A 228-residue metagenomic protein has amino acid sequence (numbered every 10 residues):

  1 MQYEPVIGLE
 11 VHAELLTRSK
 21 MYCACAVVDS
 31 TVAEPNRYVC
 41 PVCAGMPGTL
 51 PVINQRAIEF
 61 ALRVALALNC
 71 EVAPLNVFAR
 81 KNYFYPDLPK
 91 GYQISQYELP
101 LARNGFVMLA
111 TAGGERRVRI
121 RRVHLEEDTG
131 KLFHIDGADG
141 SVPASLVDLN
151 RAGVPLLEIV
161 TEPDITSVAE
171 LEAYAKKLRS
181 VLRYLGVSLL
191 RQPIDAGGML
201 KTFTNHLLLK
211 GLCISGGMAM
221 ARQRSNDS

Functional and structural regions predicted by a protein language model:
M1-S228: Basic, nucleic-acid-interacting segments
